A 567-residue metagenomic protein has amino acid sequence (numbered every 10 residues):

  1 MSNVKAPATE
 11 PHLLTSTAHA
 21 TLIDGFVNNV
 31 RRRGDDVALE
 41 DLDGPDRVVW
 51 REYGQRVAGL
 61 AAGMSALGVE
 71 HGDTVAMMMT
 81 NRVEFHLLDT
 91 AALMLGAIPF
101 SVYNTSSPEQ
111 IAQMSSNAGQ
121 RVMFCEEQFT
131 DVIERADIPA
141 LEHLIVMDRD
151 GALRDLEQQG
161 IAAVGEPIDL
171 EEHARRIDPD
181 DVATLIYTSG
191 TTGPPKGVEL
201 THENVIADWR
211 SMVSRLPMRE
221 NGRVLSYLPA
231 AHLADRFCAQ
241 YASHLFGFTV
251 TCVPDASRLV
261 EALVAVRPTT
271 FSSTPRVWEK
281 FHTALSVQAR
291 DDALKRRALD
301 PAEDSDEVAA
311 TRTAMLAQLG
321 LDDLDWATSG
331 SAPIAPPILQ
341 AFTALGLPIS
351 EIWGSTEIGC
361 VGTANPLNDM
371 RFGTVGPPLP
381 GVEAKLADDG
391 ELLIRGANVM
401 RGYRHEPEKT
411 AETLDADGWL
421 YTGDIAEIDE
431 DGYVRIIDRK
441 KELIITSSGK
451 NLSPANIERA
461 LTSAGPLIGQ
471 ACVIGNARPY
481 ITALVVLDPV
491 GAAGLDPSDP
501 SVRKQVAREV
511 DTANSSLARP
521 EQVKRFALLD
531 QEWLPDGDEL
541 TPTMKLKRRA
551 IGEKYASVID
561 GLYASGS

Functional and structural regions predicted by a protein language model:
A18, A38-H86, T90, S107-A112 (+2 more regions): Conserved AMP-binding/adenylate-forming core of the ANL superfamily
D35, V164-Y187, P194, P217-R223: Conserved pre-ATP/AMP-binding loop-to-beta segment of ANL
R47-R51, A183-W209: Conserved AMP-binding A3 loop
L67, T90, M94-Q159: Structural core segment of the AMP-binding/adenylate-forming
T130-P179, L285-Q318: ANL superfamily adenylate-forming
I206-R223, A230-T313, D323, P348: Conserved AMP-binding/adenylation subdomain of ANL enzymes
T269-S272, A284-M370, E383, P466: Gly/Ser/Thr-rich phosphate-binding loop
P378-A387, E391-T446: Conserved ATP-binding/catalytic segment of the ANL
